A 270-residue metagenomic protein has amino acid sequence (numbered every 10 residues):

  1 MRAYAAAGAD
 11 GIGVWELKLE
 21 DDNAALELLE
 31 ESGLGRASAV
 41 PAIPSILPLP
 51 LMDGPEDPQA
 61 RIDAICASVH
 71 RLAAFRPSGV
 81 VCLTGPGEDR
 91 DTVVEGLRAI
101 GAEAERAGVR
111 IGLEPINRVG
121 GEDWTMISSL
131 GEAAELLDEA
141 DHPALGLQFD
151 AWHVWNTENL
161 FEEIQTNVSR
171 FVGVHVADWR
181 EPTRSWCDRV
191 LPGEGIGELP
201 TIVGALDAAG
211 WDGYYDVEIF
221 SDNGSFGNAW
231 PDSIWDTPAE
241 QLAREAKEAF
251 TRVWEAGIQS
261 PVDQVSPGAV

Functional and structural regions predicted by a protein language model:
M1-A5, S68, R76, A133-L145 (+1 more regions): Histidine-acidic metal/acid-base catalytic patches
M1-E16, A107-V109, L145-W152, T157: Short N-terminal signal/transit or membrane-insertion segments and the immediately adjacent low-complexity/disordered
A3-A6, I46-L49, S78-V81, L113-I116 (+1 more regions): A short alpha-helix capping/helix-coil boundary motif
D10-E95, E105-R106, W211-G213, I219-D222: Structural motif corresponding to the early beta-alpha repeats
G11, G112-L113, Q148-A151, V176 (+1 more regions): Generic enzyme active-site microenvironment
G11-A24, P48, P86-T92, V119-W124 (+4 more regions): Acidic-and-aromatic substrate-binding clefts and catalytic sites of carbohydrate-active enzymes
A24-A25, S32-G33, P50, V93 (+6 more regions): Alpha-helix boundary/interfacial micro-motifs
L51-G146, N156, D236-Q241: Active-site acidic/histidine proton-transfer and metal-coordination neighborhood in alpha/beta enzyme cores
